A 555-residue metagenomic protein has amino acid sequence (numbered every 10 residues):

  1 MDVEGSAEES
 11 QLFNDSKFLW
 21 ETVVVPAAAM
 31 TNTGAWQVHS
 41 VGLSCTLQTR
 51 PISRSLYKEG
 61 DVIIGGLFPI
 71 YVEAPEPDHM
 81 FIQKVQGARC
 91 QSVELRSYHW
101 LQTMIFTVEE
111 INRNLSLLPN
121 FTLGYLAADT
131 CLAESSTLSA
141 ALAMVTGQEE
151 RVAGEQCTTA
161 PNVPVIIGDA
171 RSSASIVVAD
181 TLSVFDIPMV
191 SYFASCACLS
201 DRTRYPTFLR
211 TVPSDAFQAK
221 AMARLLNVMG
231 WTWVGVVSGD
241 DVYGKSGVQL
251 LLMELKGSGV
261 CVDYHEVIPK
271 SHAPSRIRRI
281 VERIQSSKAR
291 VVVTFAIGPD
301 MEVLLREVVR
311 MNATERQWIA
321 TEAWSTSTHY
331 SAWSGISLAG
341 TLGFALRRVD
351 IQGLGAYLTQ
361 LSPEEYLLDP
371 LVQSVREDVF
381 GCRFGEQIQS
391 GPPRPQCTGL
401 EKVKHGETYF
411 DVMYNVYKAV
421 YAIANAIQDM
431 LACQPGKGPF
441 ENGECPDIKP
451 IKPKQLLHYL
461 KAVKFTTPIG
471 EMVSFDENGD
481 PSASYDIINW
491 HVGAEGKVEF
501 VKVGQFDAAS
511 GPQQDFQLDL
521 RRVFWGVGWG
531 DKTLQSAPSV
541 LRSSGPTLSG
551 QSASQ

Functional and structural regions predicted by a protein language model:
D2, D15-S16, W20-A27, T31-G124 (+6 more regions): Extracellular ectodomain signature
S183: Mobile, glycine-rich extracellular loop/lid and propeptide segments that shape or gate substrate/ligand access
M189: Hydrophobic beta/alpha structural segments that scaffold and line small-molecule/cofactor pockets of phosphate-handling
F193-T207: Flexible loop/hinge segments that line or gate small-molecule binding clefts
